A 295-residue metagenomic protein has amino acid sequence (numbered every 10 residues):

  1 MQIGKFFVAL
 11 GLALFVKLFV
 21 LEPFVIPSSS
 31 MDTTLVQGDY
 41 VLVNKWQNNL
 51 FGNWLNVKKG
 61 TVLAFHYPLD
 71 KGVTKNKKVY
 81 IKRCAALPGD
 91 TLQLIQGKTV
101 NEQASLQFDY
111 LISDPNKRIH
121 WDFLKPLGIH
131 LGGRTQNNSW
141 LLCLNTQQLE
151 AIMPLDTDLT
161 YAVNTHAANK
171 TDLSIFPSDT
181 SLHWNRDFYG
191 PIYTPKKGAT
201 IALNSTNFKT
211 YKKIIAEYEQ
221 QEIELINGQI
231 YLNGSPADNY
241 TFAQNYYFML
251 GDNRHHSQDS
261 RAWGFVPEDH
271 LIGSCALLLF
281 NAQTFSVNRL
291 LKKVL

Functional and structural regions predicted by a protein language model:
G4-L21: Hydrophobic membrane-insertion alpha-helices, especially the h-region of bacterial N-terminal signal peptides
F6, V25, S29, W54-V57: Generic alpha-helical scaffold signal
L10, F24, D32, A162-V163 (+1 more regions): Solvent-exposed, charged interface segments at domain starts and junctions
E22-Y40: Alpha-helical transmembrane signal-anchor/signal-peptide segments
Q37-L295: Soluble "head" domains of membrane/secretory-pathway proteins
